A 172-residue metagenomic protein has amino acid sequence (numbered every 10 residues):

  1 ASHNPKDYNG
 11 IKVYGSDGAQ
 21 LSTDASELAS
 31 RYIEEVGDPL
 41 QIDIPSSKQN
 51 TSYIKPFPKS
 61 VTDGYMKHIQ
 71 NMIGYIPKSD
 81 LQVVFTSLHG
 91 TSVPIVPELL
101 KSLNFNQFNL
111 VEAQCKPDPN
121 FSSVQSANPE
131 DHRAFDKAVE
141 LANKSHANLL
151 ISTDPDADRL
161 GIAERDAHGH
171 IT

Functional and structural regions predicted by a protein language model:
H3: Signature for phosphate-centric chemistry
K6, H89, P155-R159: Short, glycine/acidic-enriched loop or turn micro-motifs at the edges of active sites
D7-L141: Gly/Ser/Thr-enriched, mixed-charge loops and adjacent short helices that form phosphate/oxyanion-binding elements
V13-A19, R31, E140-T172: Replace "Mg2+/Mn2+-dependent" with "divalent metal-dependent
